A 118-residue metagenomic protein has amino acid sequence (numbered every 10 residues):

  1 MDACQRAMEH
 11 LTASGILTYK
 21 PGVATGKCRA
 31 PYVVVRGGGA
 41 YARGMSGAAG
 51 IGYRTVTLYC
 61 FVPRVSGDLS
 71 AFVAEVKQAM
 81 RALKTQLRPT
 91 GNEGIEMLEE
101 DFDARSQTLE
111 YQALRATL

Functional and structural regions predicted by a protein language model:
M1-T25, V34-L118: Charged, amphipathic alpha-helical segments and their flanking helix caps
P31: Secreted/periplasmic proteins that engage bacterial cell-wall peptidoglycan
